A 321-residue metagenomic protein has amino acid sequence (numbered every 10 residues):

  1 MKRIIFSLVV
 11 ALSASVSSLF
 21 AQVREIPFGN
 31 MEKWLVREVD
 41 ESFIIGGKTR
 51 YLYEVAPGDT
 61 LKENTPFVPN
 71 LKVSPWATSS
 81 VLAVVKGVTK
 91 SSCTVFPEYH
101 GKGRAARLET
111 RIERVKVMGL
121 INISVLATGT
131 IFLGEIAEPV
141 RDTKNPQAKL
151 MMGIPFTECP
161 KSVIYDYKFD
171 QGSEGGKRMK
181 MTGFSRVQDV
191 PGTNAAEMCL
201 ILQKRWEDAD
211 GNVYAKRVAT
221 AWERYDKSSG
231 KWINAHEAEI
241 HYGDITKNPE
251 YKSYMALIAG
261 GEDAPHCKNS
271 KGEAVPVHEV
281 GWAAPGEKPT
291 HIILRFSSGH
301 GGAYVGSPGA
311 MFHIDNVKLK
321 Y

Functional and structural regions predicted by a protein language model:
M1-E25: Bacterial Sec-dependent N-terminal signal peptides
V9, S17, F43, M118 (+2 more regions): Short linear functional motifs in flexible/disordered or boundary regions
Q22-P160, P191-G243, K247-K320: Aromatic (Trp/Tyr/Phe) and Gly/Pro-enriched flexible surface segments
C159-F169: A short beta-strand element within beta-rich, extracytoplasmic domains of secreted/secretory-pathway proteins
F169-G176, Q188-T193: Extended, low-complexity, turn-rich repeat/linker tracts enriched in Gly/Pro/Ser/Thr and Asp/Glu that occur
G175-K180, D210-V213: A short secondary-structure junction signal
K180-Q188: Short, conserved, GDST-rich strand-edge loop motifs in beta-rich repeat architectures
